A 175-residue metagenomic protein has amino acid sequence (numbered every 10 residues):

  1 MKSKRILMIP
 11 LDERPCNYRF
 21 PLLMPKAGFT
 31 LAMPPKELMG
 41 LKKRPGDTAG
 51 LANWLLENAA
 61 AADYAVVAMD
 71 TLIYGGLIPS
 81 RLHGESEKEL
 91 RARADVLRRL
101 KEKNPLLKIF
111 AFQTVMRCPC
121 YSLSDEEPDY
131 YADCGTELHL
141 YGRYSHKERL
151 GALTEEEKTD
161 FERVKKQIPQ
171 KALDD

Functional and structural regions predicted by a protein language model:
M1-D175: An N-terminal assembly and electron-transfer interface module characteristic of large anaerobic redox and radical
